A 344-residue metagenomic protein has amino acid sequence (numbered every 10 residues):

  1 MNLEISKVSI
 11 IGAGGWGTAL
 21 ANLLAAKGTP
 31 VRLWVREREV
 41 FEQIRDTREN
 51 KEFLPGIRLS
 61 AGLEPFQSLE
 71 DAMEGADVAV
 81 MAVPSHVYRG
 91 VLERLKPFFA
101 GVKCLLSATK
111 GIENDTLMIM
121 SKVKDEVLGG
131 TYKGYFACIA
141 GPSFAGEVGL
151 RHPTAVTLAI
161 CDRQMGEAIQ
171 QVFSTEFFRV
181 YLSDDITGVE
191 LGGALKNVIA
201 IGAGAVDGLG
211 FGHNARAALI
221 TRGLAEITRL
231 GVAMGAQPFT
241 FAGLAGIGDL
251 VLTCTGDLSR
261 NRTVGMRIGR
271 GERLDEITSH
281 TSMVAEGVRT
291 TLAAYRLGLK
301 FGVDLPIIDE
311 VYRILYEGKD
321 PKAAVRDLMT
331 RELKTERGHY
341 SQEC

Functional and structural regions predicted by a protein language model:
M1-I57, E64-Q67, R94: NAD(P)+-binding Rossmann beta1-loop-alpha1 motif at the extreme N-terminus of oxidoreductases
I10, L33, L105-S107, C138 (+1 more regions): Structural beta-sheet core signal
I11, A19, E39, H86 (+15 more regions): Conserved active-site and cofactor/substrate-binding residues in soluble primary-metabolism enzymes
L59, P65-E74, V78-P153, I169: Rossmann-like NAD(P)(H) cofactor-binding subdomain of soluble oxidoreductases
V87, F98, V123, G130-Y135 (+1 more regions): Internal alpha-helical scaffold of NAD(P)-dependent oxidoreductase catalytic cores
A203-D207, V232-A242, L250-C344: NAD(P)-dependent Rossmann-like dehydrogenase/reductase catalytic/cofactor-binding core
